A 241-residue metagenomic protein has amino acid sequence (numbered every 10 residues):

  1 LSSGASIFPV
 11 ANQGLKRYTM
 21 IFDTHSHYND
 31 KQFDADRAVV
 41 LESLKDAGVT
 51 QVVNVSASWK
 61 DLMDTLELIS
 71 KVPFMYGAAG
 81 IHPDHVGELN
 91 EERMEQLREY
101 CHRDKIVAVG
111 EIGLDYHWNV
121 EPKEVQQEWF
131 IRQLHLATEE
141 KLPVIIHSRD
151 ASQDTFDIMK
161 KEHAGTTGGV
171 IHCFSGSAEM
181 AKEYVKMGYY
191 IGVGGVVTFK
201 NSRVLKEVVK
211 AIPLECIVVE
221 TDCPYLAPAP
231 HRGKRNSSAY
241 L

Functional and structural regions predicted by a protein language model:
G4-L241: Mid-domain alpha/beta scaffold segments of enzyme catalytic cores
